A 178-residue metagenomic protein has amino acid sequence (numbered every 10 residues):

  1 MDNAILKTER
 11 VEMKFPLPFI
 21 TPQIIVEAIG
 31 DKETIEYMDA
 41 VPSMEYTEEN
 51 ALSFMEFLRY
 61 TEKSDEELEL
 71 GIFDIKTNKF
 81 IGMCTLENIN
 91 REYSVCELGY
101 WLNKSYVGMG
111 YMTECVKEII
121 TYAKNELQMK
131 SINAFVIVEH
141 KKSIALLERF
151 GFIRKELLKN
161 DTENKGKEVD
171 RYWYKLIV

Functional and structural regions predicted by a protein language model:
M1-Q23, E27-E36, E69, F73-V178: Acyl-donor (CoA/ACP) binding surface of acyl/acetyltransferases
I35-F57: Conserved GNAT-fold acetyl-CoA-binding loop/helix
V41, E62-S64, F152: Bulky hydrophobic/aromatic packing residues
S43-T47, L68, E139: Short, conserved alpha-helical segments within structured domains
E45-T47, E62, G166: A short hydrophobic/aromatic micro-motif that marks alpha-helical segments and, especially, helix-coil
E56-G71: A short helix-loop-beta-strand connector motif used in the catalytic cores of GNAT acetyltransferases and, in some
